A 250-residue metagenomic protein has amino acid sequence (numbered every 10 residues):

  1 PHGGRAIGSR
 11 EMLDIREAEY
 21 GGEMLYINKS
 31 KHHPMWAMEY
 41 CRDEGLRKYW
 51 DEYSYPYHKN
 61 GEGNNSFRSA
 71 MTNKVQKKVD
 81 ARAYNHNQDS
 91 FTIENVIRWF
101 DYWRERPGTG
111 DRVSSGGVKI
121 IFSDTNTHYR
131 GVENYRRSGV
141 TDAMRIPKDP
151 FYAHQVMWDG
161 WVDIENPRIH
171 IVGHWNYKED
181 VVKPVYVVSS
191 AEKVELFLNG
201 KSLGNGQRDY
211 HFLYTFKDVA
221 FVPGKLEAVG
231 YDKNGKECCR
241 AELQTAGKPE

Functional and structural regions predicted by a protein language model:
P1-M157, W161-K178, T215: Substrate-binding/catalytic cleft of secreted carbohydrate-active enzymes, primarily glycoside hydrolases
E179-Y186: Short coil/turn motif common to extracellular beta-sandwich-like domains
V187-K193: Short proline/glycine-enriched turn/loop motifs at strand-loop junctions of beta-rich domains
L203-Y210: Short beta-strand segments within Ig-like beta-sandwich modules, predominantly Fibronectin type-III
L213-V219: Exposed aromatic-hydrophobic patches
F221-K225: Extracellular Ig-like/FN3 beta-sandwich strand-entry sites
G235-G247: Edge beta-strands of extracellular beta-sandwich domains
